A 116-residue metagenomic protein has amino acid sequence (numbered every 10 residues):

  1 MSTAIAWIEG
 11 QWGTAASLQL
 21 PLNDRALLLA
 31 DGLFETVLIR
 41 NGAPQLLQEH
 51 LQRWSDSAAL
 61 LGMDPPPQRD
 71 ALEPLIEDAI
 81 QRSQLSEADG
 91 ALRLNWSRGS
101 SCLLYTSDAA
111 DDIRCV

Functional and structural regions predicted by a protein language model:
M1-S107: Conserved alpha/beta cores of soluble small-molecule-handling proteins
Y105-V116: Single conserved hydrophobic/aromatic residue that forms the stacking wall/gate of nucleotide- or nucleobase-binding
